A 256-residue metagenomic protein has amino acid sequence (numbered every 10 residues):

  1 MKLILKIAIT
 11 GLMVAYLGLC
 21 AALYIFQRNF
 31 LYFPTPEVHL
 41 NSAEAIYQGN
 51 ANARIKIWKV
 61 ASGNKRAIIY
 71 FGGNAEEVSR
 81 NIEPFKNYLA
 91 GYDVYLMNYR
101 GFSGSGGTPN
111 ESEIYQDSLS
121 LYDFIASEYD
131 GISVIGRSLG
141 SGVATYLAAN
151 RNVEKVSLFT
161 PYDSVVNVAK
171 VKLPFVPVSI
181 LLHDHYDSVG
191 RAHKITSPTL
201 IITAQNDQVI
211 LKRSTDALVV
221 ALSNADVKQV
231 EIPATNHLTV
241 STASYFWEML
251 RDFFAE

Functional and structural regions predicted by a protein language model:
I4, A8-G49: An N-terminal hydrophobic leader/cap segment in hydrolases
R54-F124, R137, S141-G142, Y146-A148: Membrane-embedded segments
E83-P84, S188, S197, L211-V220: Short alpha-helix in the alpha/beta-hydrolase fold that links the catalytic acid
E128-S138: Alpha/beta-hydrolase fold nucleophile elbow
S141-R191: Hydrolase active-site cap/lid region
I195, I201-D207: Short beta-strand/loop motif that positions the catalytic acidic residue of the alpha/beta-hydrolase fold
N206-I210, H237-L238: Acidic catalytic loop of the alpha/beta-hydrolase fold
T235-Y245: Catalytic histidine-centered segment of alpha/beta-hydrolase-like enzymes
